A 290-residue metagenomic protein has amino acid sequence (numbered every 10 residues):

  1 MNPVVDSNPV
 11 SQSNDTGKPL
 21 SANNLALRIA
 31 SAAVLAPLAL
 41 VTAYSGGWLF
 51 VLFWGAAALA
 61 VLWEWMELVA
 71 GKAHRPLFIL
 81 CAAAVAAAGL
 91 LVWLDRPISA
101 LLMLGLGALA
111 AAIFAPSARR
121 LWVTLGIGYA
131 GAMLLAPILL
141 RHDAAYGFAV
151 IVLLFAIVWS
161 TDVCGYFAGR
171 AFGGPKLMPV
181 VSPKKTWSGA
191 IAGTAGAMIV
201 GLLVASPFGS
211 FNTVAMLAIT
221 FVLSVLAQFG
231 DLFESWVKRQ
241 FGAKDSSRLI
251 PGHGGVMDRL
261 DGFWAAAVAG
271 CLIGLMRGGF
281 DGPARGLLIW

Functional and structural regions predicted by a protein language model:
N2-F221: Membrane-embedded alpha-helical bundles of polytopic integral membrane proteins
A22, A58, A156, V225-Q228 (+2 more regions): Generic secretory/membrane-interface signal
S31, G165-Y166, K185-A197, A227-G230 (+2 more regions): Alpha-helical transmembrane segments that form the membrane-embedded catalytic/substrate-binding core of multi-pass
E67-G71, V123, S235-G242, R248-P251 (+2 more regions): Short amphipathic alpha-helical coupling elements at transmembrane boundaries
L102, I127-L134, F233-Q240, A266-G270: A short, terminal or domain-edge coil/loop segment
P116-V123, V214-E234, D281-W290: Hydrophobic alpha-helical transmembrane segments and immediately flanking/interface helices in integral membrane
T213-F229, F241-G242, R248-G252, L260: Short amphipathic alpha-helical interaction segments
A243-I250, G254-W290: C-terminal membrane module of polytopic membrane proteins
